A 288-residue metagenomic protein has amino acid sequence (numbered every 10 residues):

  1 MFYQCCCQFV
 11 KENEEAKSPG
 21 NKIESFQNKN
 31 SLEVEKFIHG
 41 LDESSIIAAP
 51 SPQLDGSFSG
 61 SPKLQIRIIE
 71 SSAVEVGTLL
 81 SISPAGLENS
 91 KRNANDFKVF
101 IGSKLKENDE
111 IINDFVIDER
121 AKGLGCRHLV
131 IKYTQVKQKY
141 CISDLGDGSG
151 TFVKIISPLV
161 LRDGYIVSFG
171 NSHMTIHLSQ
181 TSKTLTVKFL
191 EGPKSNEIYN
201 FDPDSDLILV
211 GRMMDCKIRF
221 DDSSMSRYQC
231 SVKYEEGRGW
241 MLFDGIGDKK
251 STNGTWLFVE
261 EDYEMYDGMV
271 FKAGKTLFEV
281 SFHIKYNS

Functional and structural regions predicted by a protein language model:
M1-L80, S172-W240, D262, G274-S288: Regulatory inter-domain linker segments that are low-complexity and enriched for serine/threonine/proline
N89-G164, G170, D202-G274: Forkhead-associated
